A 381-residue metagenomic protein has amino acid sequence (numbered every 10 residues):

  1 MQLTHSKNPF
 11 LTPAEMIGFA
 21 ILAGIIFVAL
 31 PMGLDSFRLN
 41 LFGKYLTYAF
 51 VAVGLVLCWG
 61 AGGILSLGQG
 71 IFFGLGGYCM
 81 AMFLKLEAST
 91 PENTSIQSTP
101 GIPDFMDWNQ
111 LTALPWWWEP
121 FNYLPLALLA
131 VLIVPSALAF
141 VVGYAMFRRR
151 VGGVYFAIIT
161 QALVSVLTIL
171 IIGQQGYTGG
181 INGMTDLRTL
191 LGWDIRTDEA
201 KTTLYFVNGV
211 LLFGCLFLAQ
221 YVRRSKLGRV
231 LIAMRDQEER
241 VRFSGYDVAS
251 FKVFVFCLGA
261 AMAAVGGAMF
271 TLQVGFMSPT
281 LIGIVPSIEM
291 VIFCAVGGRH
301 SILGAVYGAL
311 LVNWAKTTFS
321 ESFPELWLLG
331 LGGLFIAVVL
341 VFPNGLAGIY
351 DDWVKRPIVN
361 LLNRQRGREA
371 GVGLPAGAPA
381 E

Functional and structural regions predicted by a protein language model:
M1-E381: Transmembrane alpha-helices and adjacent helix-loop boundaries
